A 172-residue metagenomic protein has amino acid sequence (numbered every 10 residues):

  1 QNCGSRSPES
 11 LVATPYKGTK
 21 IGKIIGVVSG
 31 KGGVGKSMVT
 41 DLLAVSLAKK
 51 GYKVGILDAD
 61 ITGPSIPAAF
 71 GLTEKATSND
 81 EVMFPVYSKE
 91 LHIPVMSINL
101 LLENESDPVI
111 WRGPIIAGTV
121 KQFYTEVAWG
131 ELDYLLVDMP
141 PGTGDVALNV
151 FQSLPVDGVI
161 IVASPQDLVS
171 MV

Functional and structural regions predicted by a protein language model:
Q1-K31: Extreme N-terminal, non-catalytic leader segments that precede Walker-type/kinase nucleotide-binding cores
G18, G63, D80, G113-K121 (+2 more regions): Amphipathic alpha-helical transducer elements in NTP-driven molecular machines
I21, G32, D58, I66 (+3 more regions): Residue-level signature of catalytic and energy-coupling elements of molecular machines, predominantly ATP/GTP-dependent
K23-I61: Walker A/P-loop phosphate-binding motif and the immediately C-terminal alpha-helix
V45, K49, T125, Q152: Short, well-ordered alpha-helices that flank and scaffold nucleotide-derived cofactor binding pockets
K53-G55, A59-E105, I110, A117: Phosphate-binding loop that captures ATP/GTP phosphates
S78, I98-P114, K121-N149: Switch II (G3) loop of P-loop NTPases
D133-Y134, P140-V172: Conserved catalytic-core segment of NTP-binding enzymes
